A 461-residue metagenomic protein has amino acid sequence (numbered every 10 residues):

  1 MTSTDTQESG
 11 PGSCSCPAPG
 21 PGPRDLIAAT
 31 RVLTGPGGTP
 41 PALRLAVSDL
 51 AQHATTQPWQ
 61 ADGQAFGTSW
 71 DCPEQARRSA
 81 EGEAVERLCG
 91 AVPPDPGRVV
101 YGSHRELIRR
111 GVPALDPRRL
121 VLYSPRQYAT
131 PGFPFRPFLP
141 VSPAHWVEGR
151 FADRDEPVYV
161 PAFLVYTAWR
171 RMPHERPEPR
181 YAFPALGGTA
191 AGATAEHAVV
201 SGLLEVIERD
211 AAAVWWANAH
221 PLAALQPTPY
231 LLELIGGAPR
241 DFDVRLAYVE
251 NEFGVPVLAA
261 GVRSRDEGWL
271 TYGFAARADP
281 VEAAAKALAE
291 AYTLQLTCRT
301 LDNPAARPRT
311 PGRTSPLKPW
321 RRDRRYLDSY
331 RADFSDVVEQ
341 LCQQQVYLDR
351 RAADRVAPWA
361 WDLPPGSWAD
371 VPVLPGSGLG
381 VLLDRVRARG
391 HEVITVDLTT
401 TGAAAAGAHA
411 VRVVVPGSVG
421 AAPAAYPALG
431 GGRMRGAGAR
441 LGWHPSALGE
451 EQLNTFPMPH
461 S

Functional and structural regions predicted by a protein language model:
M1-S461: Helix-biased "structured C-terminal domain" signature
